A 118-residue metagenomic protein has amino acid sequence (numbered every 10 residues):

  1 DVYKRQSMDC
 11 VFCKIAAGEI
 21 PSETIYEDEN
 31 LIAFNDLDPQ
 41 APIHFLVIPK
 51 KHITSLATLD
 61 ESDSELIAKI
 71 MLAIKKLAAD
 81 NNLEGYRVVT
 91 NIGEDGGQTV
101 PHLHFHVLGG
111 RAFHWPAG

Functional and structural regions predicted by a protein language model:
D1: Glycine-rich phosphate/oxyanion-binding loops and their immediately adjacent helices within cytosolic catalytic domains
K4-G118: HIT superfamily nucleotide-processing domains
